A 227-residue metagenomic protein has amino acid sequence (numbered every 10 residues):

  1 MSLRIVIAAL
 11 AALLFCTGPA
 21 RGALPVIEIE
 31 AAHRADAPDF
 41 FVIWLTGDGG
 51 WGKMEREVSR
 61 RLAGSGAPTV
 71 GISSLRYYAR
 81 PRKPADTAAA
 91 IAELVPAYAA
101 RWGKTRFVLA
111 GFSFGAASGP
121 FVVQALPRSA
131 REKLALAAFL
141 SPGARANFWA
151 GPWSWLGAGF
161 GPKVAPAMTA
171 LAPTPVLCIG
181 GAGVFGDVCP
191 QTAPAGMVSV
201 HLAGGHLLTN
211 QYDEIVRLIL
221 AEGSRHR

Functional and structural regions predicted by a protein language model:
V6-C16: Bacterial N-terminal signal peptides
H33, A144-V200, G204: The feature captures the conserved acid-bearing segment of alpha/beta-hydrolase catalytic domains
H33-A67, G71-L75: Short, surface-exposed "cap/lid" segments of acyl-processing enzymes
P81-W102, P120-F121: Alpha/beta-hydrolase active-site loop
A110-G119: Gly/Ala-rich beta-loop-alpha elbow adjacent to hydrolase catalytic centers
S118-V122, F148: Hydrolases whose catalytic domains are alpha/beta-hydrolase-1, hotdog thioesterase, or metallo-beta-lactamase-like
A130-N147: A conserved short beta-strand
T192, G196-R227: C-terminal catalytic histidine-bearing segment of alpha/beta-hydrolase fold enzymes
